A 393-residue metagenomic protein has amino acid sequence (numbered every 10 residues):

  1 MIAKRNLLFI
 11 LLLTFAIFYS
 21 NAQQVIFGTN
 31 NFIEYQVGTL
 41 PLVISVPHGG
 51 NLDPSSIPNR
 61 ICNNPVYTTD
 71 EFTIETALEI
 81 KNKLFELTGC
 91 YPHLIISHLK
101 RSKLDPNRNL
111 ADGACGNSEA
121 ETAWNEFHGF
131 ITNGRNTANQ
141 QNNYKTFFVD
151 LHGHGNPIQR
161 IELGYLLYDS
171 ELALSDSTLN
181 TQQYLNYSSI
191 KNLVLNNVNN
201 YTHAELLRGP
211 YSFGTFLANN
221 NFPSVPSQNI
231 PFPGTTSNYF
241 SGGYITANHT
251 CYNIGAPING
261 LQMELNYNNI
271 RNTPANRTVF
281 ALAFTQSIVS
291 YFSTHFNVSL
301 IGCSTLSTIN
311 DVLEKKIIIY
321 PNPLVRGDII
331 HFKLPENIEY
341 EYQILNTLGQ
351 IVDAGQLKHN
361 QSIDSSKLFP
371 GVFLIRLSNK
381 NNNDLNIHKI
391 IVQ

Functional and structural regions predicted by a protein language model:
M1-Q24, T308-I309: Bacterial Sec-dependent N-terminal signal peptides
Q23-C303: N-terminal catalytic or cofactor-binding beta/alpha core of small enzyme domains
N253-I254, I309-V312: Short, conserved catalytic or adaptor-binding loops enriched in Gly and charged residues
D311-Q393: C-terminal outer-membrane/trafficking sorting elements
